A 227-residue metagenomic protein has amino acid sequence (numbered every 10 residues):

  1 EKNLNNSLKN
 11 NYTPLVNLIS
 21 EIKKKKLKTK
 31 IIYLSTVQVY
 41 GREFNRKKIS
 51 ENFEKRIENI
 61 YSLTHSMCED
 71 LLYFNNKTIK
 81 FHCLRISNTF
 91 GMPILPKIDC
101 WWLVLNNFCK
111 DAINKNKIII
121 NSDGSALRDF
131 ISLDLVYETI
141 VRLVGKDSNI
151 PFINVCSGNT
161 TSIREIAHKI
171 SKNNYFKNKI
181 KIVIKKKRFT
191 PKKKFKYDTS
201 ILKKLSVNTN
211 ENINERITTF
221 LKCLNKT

Functional and structural regions predicted by a protein language model:
E1-N10: NAD(P)H-binding glycine-rich loop region in Rossmannoid oxidoreductase-like domains and their noncatalytic homologs
P14-N17, F53, N59-C68, S132-L135: Conserved cofactor-binding/catalytic machinery of classical short-chain dehydrogenase/reductase
V16-E58, H82: Conserved Rossmann-fold NAD(P)-dependent oxidoreductase catalytic core, especially the SDR/UDP-sugar
R42-N45, R56-H82, S87, A112-N114: Active-site Tyr-X1-5-Lys
S66, T89-N106, N116-K117, N121 (+3 more regions): Glycine/proline-rich active-site loop of Rossmann-fold NAD(P)-dependent oxidoreductases
K97-W102, G124-Y137, F152-I170, E211 (+1 more regions): Substrate-binding strand-loop-helix patch in Rossmann-like NAD(P)-dependent oxidoreductase/epimerase domains
D123, I150-I153, T161-H168, Y175-K194 (+1 more regions): C-terminal "lid/loop" region of Rossmann-like NAD(P)-dependent oxidoreductases
S200, N212-T227: Amphipathic terminal alpha-helices
